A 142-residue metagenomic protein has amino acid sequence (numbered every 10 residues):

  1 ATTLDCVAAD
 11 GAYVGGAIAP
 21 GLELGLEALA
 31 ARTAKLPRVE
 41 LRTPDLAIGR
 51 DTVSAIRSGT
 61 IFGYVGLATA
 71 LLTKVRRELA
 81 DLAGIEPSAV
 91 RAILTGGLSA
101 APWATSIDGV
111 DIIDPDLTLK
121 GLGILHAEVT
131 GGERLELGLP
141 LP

Functional and structural regions predicted by a protein language model:
A1-T2, L22, T95-L98: A short acidic Gly-Thr/Ser loop motif
A1-Y13, L29, L122: Gly/Thr-rich phosphate-binding beta-strand-loop-beta motif of the actin/hexokinase/Hsp70
T3-C6, I18, I61: Active-site-proximal catalytic alpha-helix in oxidoreductases
C6-D10, P20-G21, T33, L72: Generic secondary-structure microfeatures
A8, A17, H126: Short, flexible helix/strand-to-coil boundary loops that buttress conserved ligand/catalytic motifs in alpha/beta
Y13-G16, D111-I113: Conserved beta-strand scaffold positions in the cores of enzyme catalytic domains, especially in NTP/NDP-utilizing
V14-E27, A34: Small-residue (GG/TT-enriched) beta-loop-alpha framework at ligand/catalytic clefts
L26-P142: ATP-binding/phosphotransfer module of carbohydrate and carboxylate kinases, centering on a glycine-rich
